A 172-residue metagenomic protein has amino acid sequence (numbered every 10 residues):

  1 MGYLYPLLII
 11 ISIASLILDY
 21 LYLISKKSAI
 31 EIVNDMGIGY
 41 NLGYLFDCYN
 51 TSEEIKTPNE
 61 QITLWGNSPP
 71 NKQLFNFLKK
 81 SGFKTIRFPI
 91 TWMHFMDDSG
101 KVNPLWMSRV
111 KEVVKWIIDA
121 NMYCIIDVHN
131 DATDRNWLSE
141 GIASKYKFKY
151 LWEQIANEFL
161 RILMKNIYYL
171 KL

Functional and structural regions predicted by a protein language model:
G2-P6: Feature marks short, highly hydrophobic, charge-poor N-terminal signal-anchor/signal peptide-like helices that anchor
L8, S12-L16: Single-pass alpha-helical transmembrane signal-anchor segments in small membrane proteins across taxa
D19-T85: N-terminal carbohydrate-binding accessory modules
G37-L42, T85-P89, C124-D127, Y168-K171: Structural recognition of the beta-strand scaffold that forms the well-ordered cores of secreted hydrolase catalytic
G66-F83, V102-V128, L138-Y169: An active-site-proximal structural segment forming one wall of the substrate-binding cleft that immediately precedes
F83-P104: Aromatic-lined carbohydrate-binding/catalytic grooves of carbohydrate-active enzymes
W92-H94, N130-D134: Active-site-proximal loop/turn and secondary-structure-junction residues that shape catalytic pockets, frequently
D97-D98, R135-W137: Short Asp/Glu-rich motifs
